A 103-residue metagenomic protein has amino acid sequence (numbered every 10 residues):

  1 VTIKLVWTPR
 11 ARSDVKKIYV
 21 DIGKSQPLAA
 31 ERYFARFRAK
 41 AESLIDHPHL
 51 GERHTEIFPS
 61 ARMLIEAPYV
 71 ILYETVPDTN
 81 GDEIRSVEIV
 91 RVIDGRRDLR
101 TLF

Functional and structural regions predicted by a protein language model:
V1-F34: Arg/Lys-rich, positively charged N-terminal/basic patches that mediate binding to nucleic acids
K4-V6, E31, R38-A41, M63-E66: PIN-domain endoribonuclease scaffold, especially VapC-family toxins
V15, F34-A41, R96: Short amphipathic alpha-helical/adjacent loop interface patches that line ligand and macromolecule-binding sites
E31-R32, E52-H54, T101: Short, hydrophobic secondary-structure boundary micro-motifs
I45: Short proline/glycine- and basic residue-enriched helix-capping loop/turn segments at helix->loop/beta transitions
H49-G81: Basic/aromatic recognition patch in beta-strand/loop cores that engages polyanionic ligands
Y69, E74-F103: Enriched for short, Lys/Arg-rich terminal
